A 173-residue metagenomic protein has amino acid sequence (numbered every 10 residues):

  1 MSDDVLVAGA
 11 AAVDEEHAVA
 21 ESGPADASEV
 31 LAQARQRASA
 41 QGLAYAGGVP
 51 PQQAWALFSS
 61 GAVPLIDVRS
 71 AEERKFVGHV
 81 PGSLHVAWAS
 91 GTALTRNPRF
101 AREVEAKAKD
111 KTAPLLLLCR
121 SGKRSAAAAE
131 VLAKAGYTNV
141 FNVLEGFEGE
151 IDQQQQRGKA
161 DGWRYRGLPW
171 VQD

Functional and structural regions predicted by a protein language model:
S2-V63, E72-P114, S125-D173: Rhodanese-like catalytic fold shared by cysteine-dependent sulfurtransferases and DSP/PTP-type phosphatases
L65-D67: Structural scaffold elements adjacent to functional motifs in cytosolic proteins
L117-L118: Short, surface-exposed ligand- or partner-binding patches at beta-edge/loop junctions that are enriched in aromatics
